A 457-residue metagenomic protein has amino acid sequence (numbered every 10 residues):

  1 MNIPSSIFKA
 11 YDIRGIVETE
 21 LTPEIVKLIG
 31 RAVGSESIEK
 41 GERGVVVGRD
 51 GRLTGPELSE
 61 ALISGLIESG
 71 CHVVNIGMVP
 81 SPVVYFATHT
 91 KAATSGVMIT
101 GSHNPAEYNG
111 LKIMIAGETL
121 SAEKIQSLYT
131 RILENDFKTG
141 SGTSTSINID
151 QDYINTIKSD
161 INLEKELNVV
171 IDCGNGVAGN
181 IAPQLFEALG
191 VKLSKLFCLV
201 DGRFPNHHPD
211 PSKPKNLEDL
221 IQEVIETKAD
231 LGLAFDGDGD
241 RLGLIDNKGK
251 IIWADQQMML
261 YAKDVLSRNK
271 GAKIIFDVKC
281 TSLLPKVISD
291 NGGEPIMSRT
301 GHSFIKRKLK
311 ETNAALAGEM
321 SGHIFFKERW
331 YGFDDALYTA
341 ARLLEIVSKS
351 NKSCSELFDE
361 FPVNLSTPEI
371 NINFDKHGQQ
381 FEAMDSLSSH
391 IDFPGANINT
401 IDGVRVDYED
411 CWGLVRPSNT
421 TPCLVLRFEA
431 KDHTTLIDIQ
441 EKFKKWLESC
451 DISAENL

Functional and structural regions predicted by a protein language model:
M1-S64, E68-G70, S146-L167: An N-terminal, well-structured beta->alpha segment
G44-Y108, N155-T156, L185-I245: N-terminal small/polar loop signature for handling phosphorylated ligands or for N-terminal nucleophile
V73-P82, I251-A254, F276-D277, S298-R299: Active-site nucleophile and cofactor-binding loops and adjacent substrate-binding regions of central metabolic enzymes
T94-S102, A106-Y108, V224-D246, I251 (+2 more regions): Glycine-rich phosphate-binding loop
A106-E107, I113-A122, T130, E164-K165 (+1 more regions): Replace "Mg2+/Mn2+-dependent" with "divalent metal-dependent
N109-T227: Gly/Ser/Thr-enriched, mixed-charge loops and adjacent short helices that form phosphate/oxyanion-binding elements
S267-L457: Phosphate-binding and adjacent anionic-ligand microenvironments
